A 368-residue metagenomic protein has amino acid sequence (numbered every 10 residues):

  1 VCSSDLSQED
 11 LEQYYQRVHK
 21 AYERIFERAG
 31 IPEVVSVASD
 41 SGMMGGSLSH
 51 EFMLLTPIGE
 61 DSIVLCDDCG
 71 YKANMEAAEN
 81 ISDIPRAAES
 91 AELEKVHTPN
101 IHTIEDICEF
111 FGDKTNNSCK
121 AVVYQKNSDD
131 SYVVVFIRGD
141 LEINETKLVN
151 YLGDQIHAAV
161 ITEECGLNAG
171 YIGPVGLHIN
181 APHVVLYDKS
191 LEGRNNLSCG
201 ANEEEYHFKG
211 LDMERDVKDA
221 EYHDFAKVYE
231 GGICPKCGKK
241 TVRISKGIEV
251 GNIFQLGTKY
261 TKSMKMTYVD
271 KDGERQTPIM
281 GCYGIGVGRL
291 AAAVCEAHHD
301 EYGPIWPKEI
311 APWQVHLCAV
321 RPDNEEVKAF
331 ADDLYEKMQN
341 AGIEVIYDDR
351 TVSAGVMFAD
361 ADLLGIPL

Functional and structural regions predicted by a protein language model:
S4-L368: NTP/phosphate- and nucleic-acid-binding module
